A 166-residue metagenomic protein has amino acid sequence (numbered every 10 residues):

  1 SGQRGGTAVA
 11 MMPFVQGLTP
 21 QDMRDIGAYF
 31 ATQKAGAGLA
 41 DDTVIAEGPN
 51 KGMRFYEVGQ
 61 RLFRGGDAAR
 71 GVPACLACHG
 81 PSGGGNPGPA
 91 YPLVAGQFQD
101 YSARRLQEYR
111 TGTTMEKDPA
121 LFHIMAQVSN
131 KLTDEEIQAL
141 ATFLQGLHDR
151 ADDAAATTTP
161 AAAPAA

Functional and structural regions predicted by a protein language model:
S1-G2, T32-G36, G65-G66, P81 (+2 more regions): Generic structural signal for alpha-helix termini and adjacent loop/cap motifs
S1-G59: Acidic (E/D-rich), amphipathic helical modules within compact regulatory domains
S1-L18, L76, G80-T111, A126-K131: Gly/Gly-Pro-rich "capping" loops immediately C-terminal to redox-active cysteine motifs in periplasmic/lumenal
T7-A8, F55, G71, N86-P87 (+1 more regions): N-terminal alpha-helical segment
M23-R24, Q60, R64, N86 (+1 more regions): Short glycine/threonine-rich turn/loop motifs
I26, F30, V72-S82, L140 (+1 more regions): The canonical Cys-X-X-Cys-His
A37-A69, D152-A166: Electrostatic cytochrome c docking/interface patches
D100-M115, P119-A166: C-terminal functional regions that serve as terminal interaction/effector modules
